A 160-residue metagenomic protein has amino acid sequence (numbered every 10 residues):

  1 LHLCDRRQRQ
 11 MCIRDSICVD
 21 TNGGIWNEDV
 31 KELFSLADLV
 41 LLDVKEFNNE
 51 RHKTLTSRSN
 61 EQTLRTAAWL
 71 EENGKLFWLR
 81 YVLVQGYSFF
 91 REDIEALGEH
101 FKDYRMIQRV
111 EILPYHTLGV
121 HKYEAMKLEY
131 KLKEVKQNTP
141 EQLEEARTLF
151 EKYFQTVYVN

Functional and structural regions predicted by a protein language model:
L1-I13: Single conserved hydrophobic/aromatic residue that forms the stacking wall/gate of nucleotide- or nucleobase-binding
R14-D20, L76-F77: Short beta-strand/loop segments at the ligand-binding rim of alpha/beta enzyme cores
V19, L42, L79, V110: Conserved, mostly hydrophobic/aromatic
G23-V30, V40-T56, L83-S88, T117-G119: Conserved radical SAM core fold
T66-L97: Conserved strand-turn element in the central/C-terminal portion of the radical SAM core barrel that lines
Q85-N160: Auxiliary Fe-S-binding modules of radical SAM enzymes
